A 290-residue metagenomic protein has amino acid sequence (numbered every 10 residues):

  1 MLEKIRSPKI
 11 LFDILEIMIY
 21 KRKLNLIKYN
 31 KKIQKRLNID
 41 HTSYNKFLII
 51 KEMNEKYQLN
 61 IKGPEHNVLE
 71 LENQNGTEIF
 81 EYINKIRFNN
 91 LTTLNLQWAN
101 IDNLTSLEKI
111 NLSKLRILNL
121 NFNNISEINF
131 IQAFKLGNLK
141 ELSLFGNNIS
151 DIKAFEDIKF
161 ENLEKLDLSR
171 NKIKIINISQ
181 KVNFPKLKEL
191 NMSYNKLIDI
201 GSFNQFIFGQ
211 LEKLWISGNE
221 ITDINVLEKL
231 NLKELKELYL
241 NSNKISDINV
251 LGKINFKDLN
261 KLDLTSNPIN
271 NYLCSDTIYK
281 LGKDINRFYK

Functional and structural regions predicted by a protein language model:
M1-N75: Cullin-RING E3 adaptor/co-adaptor recruitment helices
L48, L69-L71, L94, D102 (+2 more regions): Structural signature of tandem-repeat unit edges
N60-L96: Conserved small-residue-rich
L69-L71, L94-L96, L115-L120, L139-L144 (+6 more regions): Conserved hydrophobic beta-strand positions in leucine-rich repeat
I83-R87, S106-L112, N129-G137, K153-E161 (+5 more regions): A structural signal for leucine-rich repeat
K233, E237-S242, K257-K290: C-terminal capping region of solenoid repeat domains
